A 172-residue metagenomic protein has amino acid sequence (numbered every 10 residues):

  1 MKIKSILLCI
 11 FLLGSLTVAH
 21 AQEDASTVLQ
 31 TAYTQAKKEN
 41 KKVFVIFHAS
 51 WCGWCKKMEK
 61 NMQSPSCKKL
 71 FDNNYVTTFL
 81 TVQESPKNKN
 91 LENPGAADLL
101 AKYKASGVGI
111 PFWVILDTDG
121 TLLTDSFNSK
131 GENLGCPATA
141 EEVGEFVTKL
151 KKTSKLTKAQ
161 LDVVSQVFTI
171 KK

Functional and structural regions predicted by a protein language model:
M1-E23: Bacterial Sec-dependent N-terminal signal peptides
D24-A25, K68-A96: Thiol-based oxidoreductase modules, predominantly thioredoxin-like and allied folds used for disulfide exchange
A25-V43: A short beta-strand-turn-helix
K37-K38, K69-D72, A105-G109: Extracellular/periplasmic catalytic domains that process cell-envelope and extracellular macromolecules
E39-C52, T77: Short active-site neighborhood of thiol/selenol oxidoreductases, capturing the structured segment around
S50-K57, F112-V114: C-type cytochrome heme c attachment motif
C55-D72: Typically the conserved alpha-helix immediately C-terminal to a functionally engaged Cys/Sec in thioredoxin-like
K102-K158: Non-catalytic, surface beta->alpha helical segment in thiol-disulfide oxidoreductase systems
